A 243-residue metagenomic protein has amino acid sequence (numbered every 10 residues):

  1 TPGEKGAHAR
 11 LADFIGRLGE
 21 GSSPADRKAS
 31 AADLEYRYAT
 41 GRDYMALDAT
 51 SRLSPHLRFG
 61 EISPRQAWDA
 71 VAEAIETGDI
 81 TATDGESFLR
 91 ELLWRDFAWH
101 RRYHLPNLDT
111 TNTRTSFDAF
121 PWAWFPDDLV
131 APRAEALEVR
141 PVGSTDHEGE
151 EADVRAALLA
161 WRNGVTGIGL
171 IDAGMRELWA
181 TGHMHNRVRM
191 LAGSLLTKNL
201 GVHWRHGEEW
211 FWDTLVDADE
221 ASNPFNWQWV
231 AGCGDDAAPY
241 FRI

Functional and structural regions predicted by a protein language model:
T1: A conserved mid-domain beta-alpha-beta active-site/ligand-binding segment of alpha/beta enzyme cores
K5-R189, V230-A238: Gly/Thr-rich phosphate-binding loop signature of adenosyl cofactor/nucleotide-binding cores
R58, K198-L200: Alpha-helix C-terminal capping/termination sites
H185-R187, L200-E209, D219-P224: Extended hydrophobic-aromatic, low-complexity segments
G201, L215-I243: An acidic, gly/pro-interrupted, aromatic-rich
F211-D213: Short secondary-structure subsegments characteristic of cysteine-rich extracellular domains
